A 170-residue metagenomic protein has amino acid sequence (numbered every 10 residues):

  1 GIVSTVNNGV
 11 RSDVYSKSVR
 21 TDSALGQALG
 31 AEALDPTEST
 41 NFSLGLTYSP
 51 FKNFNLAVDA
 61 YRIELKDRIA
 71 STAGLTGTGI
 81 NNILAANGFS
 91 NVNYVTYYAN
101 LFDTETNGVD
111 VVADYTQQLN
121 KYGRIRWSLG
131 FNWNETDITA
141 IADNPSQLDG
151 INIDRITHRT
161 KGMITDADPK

Functional and structural regions predicted by a protein language model:
G1-A57, E64, F89-V109, D114-Q118 (+1 more regions): Outer-membrane beta-barrel signature, preferentially recognizing the C-terminal barrel domain of Gram-negative
A57-K170: Gram-negative outer-membrane beta-barrel transporters
